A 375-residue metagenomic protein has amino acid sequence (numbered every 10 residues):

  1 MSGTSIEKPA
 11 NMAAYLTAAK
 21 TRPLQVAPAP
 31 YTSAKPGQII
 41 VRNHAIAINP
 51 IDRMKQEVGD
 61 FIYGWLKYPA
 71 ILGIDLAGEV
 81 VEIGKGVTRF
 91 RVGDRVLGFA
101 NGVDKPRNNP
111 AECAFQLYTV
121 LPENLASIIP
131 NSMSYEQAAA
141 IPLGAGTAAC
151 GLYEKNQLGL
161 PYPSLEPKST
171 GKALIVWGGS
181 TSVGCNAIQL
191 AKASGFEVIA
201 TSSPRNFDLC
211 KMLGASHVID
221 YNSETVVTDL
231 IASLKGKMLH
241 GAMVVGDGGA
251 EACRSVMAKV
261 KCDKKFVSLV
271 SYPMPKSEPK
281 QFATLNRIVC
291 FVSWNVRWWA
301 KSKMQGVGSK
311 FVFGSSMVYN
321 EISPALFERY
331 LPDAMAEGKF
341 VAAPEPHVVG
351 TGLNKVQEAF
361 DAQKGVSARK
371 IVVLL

Functional and structural regions predicted by a protein language model:
G3-K35, R42-I83, T88-L375: Terminal helix/beta-alpha structural elements that buttress the NAD(P)+-binding lobe
